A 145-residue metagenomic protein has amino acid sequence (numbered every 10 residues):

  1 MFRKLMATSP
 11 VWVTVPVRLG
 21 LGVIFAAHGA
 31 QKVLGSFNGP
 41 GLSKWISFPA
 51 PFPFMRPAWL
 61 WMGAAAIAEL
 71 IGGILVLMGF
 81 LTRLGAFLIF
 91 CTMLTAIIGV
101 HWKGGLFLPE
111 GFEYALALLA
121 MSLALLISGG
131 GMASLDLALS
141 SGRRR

Functional and structural regions predicted by a protein language model:
M1-N38, R56-I67, I71, L77-R145: Extended, low-polarity transmembrane helix blocks
P40-R56: Perimembrane loop-to-helix junctions flanking transmembrane segments
